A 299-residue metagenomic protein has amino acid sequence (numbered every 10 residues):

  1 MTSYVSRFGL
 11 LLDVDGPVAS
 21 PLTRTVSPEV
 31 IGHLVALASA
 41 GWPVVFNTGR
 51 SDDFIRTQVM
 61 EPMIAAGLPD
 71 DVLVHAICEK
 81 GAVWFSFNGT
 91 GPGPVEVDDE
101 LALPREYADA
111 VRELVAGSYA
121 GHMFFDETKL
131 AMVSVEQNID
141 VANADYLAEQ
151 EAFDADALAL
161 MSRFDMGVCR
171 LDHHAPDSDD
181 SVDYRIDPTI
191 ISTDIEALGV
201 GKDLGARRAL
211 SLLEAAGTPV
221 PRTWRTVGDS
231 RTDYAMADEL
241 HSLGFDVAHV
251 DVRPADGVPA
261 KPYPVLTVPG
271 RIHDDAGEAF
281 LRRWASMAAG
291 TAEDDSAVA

Functional and structural regions predicted by a protein language model:
T2-L11, E29-W42, L240-L243: A short, Lys/Arg-enriched amphipathic alpha-helix followed by its capping loop at the start of a domain
S3-R24, F46, A206, A237: Asp-based phosphoryl-transfer active-site loop
S3-V5, S39, G67-V72, F124-E127 (+3 more regions): Short helix-terminating capping/connector loops at secondary-structure junctions
Y4-G9, E196-L198, D203-A299: Mg2+-dependent phosphoryl-transfer enzymes with acidic/Ser/Thr/Gly-rich catalytic loops
T25-T128: Active-site phosphate-binding/coordination module
P28-V30, A102-V115, Y146-R170, E278-R282: Well-ordered, non-membrane alpha-helical segments in soluble/globular domains
I55-V59, F87, V135-N138, Y234-L240 (+1 more regions): A short acidic (Asp/Glu
H122-R225, D238: Conserved acidic, metal-coordinating active-site core of Asp-based, Mg2+-dependent phosphoryl-transfer enzymes
